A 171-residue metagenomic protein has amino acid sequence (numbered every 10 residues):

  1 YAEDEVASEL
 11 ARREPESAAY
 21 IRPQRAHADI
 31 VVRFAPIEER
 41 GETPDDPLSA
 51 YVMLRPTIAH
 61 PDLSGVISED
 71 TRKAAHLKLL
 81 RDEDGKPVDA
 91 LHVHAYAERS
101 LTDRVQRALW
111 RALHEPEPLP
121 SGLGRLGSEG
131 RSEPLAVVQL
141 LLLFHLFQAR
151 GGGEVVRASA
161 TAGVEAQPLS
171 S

Functional and structural regions predicted by a protein language model:
Y1-S171: C-terminal accessory "lid"/substrate-recognition subdomains
